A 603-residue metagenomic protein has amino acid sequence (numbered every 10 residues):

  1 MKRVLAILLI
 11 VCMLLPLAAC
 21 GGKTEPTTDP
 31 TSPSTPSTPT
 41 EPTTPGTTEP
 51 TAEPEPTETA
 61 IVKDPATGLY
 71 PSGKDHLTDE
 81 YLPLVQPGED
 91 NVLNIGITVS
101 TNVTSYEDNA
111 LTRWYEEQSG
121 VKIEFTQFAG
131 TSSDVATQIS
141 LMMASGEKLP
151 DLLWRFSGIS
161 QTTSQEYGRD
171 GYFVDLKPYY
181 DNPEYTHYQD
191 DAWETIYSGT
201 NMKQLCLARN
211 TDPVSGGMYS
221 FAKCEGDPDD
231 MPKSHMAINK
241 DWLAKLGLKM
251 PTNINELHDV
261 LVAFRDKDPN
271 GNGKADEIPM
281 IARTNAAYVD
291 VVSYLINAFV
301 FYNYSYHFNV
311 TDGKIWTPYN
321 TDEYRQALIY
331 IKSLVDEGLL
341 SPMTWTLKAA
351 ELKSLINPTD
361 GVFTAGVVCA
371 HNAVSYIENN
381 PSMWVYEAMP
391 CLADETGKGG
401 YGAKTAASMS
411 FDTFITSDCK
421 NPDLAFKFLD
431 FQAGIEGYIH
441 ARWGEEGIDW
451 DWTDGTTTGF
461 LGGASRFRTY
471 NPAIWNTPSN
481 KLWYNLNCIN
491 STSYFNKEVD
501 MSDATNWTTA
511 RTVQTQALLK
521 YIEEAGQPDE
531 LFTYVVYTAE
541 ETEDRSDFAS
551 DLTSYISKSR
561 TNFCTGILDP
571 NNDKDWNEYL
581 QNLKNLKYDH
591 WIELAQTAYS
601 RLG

Functional and structural regions predicted by a protein language model:
M1-I7: Bacterial N-terminal signal peptides that target proteins for export
L8-L9, M13, L17-G603: Extracytoplasmic/secretory soluble proteins
